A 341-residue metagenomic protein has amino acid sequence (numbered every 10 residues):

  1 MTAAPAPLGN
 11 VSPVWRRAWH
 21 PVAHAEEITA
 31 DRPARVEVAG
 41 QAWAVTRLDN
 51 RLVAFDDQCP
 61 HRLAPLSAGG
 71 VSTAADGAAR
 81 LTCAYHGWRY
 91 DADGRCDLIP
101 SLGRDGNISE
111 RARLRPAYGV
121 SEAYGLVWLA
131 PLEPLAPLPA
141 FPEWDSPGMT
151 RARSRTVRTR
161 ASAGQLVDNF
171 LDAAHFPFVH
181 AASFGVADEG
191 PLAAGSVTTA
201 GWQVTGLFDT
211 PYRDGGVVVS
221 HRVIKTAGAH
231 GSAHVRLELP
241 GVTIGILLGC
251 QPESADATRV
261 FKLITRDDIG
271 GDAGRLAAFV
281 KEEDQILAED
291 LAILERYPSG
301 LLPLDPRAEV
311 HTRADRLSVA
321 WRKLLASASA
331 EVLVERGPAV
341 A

Functional and structural regions predicted by a protein language model:
M1-L8, Q41-W43, R80-D91, Q165-V167 (+3 more regions): A broad, low-specificity signal for short, low-complexity segments enriched in glycine/proline and polar/charged
T2-L8, V14, P21-S146, A341: Rieske [2Fe-2S] iron-sulfur-binding domain
V14-R17, T243: Short coil-to-beta-strand transition motifs
W19, D31-R35, A42-W43, A117 (+4 more regions): Short, acidic/polar N-cap/turn motifs at the starts of alpha helices
L63, L135-A341: C-terminal catalytic domain of Rieske-type non-heme iron oxygenases
